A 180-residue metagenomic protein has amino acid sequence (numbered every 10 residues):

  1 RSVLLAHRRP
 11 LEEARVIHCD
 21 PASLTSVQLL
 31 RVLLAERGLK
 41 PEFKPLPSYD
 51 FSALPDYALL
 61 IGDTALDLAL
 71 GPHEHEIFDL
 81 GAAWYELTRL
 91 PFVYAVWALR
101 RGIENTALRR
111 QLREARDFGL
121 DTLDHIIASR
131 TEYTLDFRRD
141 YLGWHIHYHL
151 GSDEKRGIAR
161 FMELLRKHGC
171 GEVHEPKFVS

Functional and structural regions predicted by a protein language model:
R1-S180: Domain-level signature for soluble enzymes in the chorismate/prephenate branch of the shikimate pathway
